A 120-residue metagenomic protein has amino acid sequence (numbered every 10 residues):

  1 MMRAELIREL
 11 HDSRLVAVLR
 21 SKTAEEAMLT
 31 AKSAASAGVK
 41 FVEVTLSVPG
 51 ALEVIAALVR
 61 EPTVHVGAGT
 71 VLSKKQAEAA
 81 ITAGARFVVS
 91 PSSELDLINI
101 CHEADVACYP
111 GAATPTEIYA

Functional and structural regions predicted by a protein language model:
M1-G84, E103: Conserved N-terminal beta1-alpha1 strand-loop-helix module at the mouth
G50, L72-A120: Conserved anion-binding
